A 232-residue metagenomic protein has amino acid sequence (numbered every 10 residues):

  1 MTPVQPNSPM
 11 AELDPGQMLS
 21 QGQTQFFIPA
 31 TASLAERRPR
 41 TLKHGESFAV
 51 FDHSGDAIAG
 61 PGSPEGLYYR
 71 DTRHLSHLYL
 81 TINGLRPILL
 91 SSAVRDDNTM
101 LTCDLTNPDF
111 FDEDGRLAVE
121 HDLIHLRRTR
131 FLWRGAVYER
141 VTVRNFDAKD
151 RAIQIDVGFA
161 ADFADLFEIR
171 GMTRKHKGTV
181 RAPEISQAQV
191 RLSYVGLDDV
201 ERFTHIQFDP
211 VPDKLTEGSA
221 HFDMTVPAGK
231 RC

Functional and structural regions predicted by a protein language model:
M1-C232: Terminal accessory carbohydrate-recognition/targeting modules of carbohydrate-active enzymes
